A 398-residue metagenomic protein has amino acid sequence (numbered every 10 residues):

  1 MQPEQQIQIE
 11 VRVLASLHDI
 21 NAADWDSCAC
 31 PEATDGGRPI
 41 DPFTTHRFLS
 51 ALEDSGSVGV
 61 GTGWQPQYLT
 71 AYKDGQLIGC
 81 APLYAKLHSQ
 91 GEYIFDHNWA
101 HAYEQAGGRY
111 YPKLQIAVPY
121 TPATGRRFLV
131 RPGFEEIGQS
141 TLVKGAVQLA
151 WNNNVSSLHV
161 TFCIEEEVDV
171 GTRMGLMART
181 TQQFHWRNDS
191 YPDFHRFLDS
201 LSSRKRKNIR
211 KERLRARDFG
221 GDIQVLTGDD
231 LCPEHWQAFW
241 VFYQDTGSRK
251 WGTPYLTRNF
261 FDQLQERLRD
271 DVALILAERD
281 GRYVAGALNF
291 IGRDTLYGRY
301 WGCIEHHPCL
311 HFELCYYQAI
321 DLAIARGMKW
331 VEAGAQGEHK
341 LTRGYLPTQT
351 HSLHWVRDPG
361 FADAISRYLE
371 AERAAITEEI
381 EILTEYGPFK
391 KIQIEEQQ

Functional and structural regions predicted by a protein language model:
M1-Q398: N-acyltransferase acceptor-side catalytic subdomain
